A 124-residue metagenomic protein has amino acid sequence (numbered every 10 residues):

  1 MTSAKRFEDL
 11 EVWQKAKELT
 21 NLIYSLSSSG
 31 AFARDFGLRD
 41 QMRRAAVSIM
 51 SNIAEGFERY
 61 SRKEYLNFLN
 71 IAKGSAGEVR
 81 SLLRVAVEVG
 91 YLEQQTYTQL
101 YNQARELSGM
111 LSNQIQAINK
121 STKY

Functional and structural regions predicted by a protein language model:
M1-E55, R59-Y124: Short, C-terminally biased terminal segments at protein or domain edges
